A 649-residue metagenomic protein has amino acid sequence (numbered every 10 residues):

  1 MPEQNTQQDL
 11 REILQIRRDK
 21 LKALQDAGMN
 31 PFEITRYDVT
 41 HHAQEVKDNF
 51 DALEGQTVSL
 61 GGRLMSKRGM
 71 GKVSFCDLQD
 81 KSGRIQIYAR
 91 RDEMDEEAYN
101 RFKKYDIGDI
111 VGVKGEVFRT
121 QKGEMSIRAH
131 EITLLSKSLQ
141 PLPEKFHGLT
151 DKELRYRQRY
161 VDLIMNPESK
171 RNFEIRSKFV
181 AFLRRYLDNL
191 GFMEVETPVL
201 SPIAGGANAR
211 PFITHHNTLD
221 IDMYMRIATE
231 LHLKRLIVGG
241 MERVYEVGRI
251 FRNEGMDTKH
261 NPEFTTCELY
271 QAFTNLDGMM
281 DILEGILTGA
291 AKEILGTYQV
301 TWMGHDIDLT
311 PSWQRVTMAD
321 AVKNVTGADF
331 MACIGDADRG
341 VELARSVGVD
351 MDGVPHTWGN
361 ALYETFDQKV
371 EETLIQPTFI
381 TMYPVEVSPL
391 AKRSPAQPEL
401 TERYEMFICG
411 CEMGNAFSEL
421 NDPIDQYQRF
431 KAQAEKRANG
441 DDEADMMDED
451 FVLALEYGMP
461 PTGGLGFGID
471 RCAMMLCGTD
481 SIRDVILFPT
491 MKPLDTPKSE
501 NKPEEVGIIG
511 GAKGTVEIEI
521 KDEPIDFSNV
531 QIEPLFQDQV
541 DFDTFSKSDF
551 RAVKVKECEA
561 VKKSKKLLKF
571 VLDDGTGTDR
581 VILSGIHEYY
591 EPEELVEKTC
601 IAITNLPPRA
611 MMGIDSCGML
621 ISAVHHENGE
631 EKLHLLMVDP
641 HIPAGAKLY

Functional and structural regions predicted by a protein language model:
M1-Q25, N30, D495-D543: Intrinsic disorder at enzyme termini
P2-T6, L10, R18-A27, P31-G278 (+3 more regions): Class II aminoacyl-tRNA synthetase-like tRNA-binding/catalytic domains
Q44-L53, E364-T365, Y383, V387-S394 (+2 more regions): Flexible, glycine/threonine-enriched loop-and-boundary segments that flank and lead into catalytic domains of large
M65, F118, L139-Q140, E168 (+18 more regions): Short, glycine-/Ser/Thr-/acidic-enriched flexible segments
G69-V73, E124-I127, V238, T258-P262 (+5 more regions): Short glycine/proline-enriched turns and hinge-like loops at secondary-structure junctions
I107, M225-E230, I237-F251, N261-T266 (+4 more regions): TRNA-recognition modules of translation machinery and tRNA-sensing kinases, especially anticodon-binding
A204-P211, G289-G410, A432-M459, K498 (+1 more regions): Metal-assisted phosphate- and nucleotidyl-transfer catalytic regions
G511-Y649: Phosphate-backbone binding interfaces of nucleic-acid-interacting proteins
